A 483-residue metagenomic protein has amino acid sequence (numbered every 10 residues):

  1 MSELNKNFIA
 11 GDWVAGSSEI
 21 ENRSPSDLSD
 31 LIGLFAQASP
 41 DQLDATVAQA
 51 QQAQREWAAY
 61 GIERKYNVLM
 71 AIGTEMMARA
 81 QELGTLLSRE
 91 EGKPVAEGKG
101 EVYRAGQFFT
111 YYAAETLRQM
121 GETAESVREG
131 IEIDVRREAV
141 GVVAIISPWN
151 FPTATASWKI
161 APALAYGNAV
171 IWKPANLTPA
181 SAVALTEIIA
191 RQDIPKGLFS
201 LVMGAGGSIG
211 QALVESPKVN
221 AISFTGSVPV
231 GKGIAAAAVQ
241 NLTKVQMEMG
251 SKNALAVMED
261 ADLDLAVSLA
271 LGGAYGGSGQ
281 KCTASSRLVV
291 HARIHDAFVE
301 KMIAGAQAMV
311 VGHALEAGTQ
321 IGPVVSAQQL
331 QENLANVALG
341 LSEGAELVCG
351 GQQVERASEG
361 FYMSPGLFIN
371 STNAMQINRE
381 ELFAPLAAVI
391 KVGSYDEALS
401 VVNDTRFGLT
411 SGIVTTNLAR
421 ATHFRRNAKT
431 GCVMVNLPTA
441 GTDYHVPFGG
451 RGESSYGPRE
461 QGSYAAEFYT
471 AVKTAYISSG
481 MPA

Functional and structural regions predicted by a protein language model:
M1-D27: Hydrophobic face of amphipathic alpha-helices that form TPR/SEL1-like repeat modules and related alpha-solenoid
L28-Q119: Glycine-rich loop-to-alpha-helix module at the N-terminal edge of alpha/beta enzyme cores
S29, K65, L87, F109 (+9 more regions): Residue-level signal for inorganic ion chemistry
D30-G33, V219, A256, V310 (+3 more regions): Conserved C-terminal structural/oligomerization subdomain of aldehyde/semialdehyde dehydrogenase
I32-A38, A53-A59, I145, L255-V257 (+5 more regions): Short, well-ordered beta-strand elements within core beta-sheets of diverse protein domains
Q54, A58, G73-A80, G84 (+18 more regions): Structural signal for hydrophobic packing residues in well-ordered secondary-structure cores of soluble enzyme domains
G121-L265, V392: Rossmann-like NAD(P) dinucleotide-binding subdomain of oxidoreductase/dehydrogenase enzymes
P229-T372, V435, S479-A483: ALDH superfamily catalytic-core signature
